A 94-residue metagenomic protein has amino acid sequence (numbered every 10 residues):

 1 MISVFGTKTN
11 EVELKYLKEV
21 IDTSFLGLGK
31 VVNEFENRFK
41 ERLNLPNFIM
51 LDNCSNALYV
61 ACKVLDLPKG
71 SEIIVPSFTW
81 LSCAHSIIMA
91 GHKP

Functional and structural regions predicted by a protein language model:
M1-P68, A90: Conserved PLP-binding active-site segment in aminotransferase class I/II-type PLP enzymes
K63-P94: PLP-dependent aminotransferase-like
